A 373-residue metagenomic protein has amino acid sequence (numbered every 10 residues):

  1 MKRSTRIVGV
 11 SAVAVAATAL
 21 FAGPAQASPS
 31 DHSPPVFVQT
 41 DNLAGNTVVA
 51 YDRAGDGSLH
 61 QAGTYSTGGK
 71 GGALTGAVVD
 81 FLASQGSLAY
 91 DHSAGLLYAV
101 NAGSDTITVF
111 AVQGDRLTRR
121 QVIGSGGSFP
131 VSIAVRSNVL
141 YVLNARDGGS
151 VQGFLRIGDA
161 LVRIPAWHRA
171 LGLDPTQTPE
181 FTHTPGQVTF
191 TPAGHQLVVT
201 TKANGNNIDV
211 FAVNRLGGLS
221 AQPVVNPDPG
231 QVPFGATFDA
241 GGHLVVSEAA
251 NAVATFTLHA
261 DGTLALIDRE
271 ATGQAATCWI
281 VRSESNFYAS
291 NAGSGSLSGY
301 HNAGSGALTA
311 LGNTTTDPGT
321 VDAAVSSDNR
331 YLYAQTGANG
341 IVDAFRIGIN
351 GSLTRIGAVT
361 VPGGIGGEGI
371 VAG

Functional and structural regions predicted by a protein language model:
M1-A27: Secretory targeting and sorting signals
A19-P35, T40-N42, R116, G218: C-terminal region of N-terminal signal peptides and the immediate post-cleavage residues of exported proteins
S28-D31, G68-H92, S125-V139, L171-H195 (+5 more regions): Beta-rich, blade/repeat-based domains predominating in secreted/periplasmic proteins but also intracellular
Q39-N42, D91-H92, A99-G103, V142-D147 (+7 more regions): Conserved beta-strand positions in repeat-built beta-propeller and related beta-rich domains
Y51-L59, F110-D115, G153-V162, V210-G218 (+3 more regions): Short loop/turn segments immediately following beta-strands, especially the blade-tip and inter-blade linker loops
L59-G69, T118-G124, V162-L173, S220-P227 (+3 more regions): Beta-propeller fold detector
G149-F238: Solenoidal tandem-repeat scaffolds enriched in leucines and small polar residues
G337-G373: Blade-level signature of beta-propeller repeat domains, shared across WD40, Kelch, NHL, RCC1 and BNR/Asp-box propellers
